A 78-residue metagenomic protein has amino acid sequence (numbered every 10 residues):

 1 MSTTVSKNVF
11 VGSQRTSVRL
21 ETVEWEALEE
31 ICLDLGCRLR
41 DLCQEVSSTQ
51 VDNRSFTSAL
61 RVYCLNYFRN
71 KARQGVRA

Functional and structural regions predicted by a protein language model:
M1-R19: Short Lys/Arg-rich basic patches
S6-N8, G36, V62: Generic secondary-structure boundary/loop-capping signal
V18-T22, L33, R54: Short, well-ordered coil↔helix boundary/capping segments
V23-T49: Surface-exposed, Lys/Arg-rich phosphate-binding patches that contact polyanionic backbones
D52-A78: C-terminal structural segments of small proteins and small subunits
